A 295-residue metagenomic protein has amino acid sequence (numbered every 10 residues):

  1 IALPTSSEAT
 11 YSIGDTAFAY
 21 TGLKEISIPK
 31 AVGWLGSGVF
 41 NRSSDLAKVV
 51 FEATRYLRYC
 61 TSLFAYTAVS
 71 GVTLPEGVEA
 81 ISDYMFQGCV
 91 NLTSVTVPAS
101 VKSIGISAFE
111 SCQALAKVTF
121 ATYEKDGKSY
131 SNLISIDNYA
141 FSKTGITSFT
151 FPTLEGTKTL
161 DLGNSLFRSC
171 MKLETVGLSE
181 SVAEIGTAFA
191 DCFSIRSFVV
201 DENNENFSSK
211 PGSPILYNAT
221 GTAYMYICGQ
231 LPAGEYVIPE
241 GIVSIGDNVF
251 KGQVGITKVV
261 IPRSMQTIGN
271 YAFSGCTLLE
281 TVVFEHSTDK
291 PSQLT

Functional and structural regions predicted by a protein language model:
I1-S12, T21-W34, S44-R58, T67-A80 (+8 more regions): Structural signature of tandem-repeat unit edges
G14-A17, G36-N41, T61-L63, S82-M85 (+7 more regions): Consensus positions within tandem repeat domains that build extended binding/scaffold surfaces
G221-A223: Extracellular adhesion/glycan-binding regions together with long Ser/Thr- and acidic-residue-rich low-complexity tracts
